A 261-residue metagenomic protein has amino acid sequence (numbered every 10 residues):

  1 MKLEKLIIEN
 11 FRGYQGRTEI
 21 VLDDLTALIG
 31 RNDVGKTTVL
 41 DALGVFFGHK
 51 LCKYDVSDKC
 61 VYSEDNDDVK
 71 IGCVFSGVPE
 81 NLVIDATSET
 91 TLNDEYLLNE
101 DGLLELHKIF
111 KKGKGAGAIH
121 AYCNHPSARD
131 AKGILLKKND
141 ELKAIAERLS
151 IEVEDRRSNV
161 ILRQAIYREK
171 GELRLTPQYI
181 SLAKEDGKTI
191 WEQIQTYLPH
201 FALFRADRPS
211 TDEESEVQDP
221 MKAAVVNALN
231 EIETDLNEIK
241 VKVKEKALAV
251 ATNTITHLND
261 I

Functional and structural regions predicted by a protein language model:
M1-G48, V56-N66: Pre-Walker A-like glycine/lysine-rich segment at the N-terminus of P-loop NTPase domains
D24, C73-G77, R205-R208: Flexible glycine-/small-residue-rich
T26, F75-P79, F110-K114: Beta-strand elements of well-folded, non-transmembrane domains
L40-G102: Conserved P-loop NTP-binding catalytic core
D55-K59, T91-N93, L175-I194: Short alpha-helical segments and helix-capping/turn motifs at coil-helix boundaries
C73-T87, V153-E185: Extended, Lys/Arg-enriched charged tracts that mediate electrostatic binding to polyanionic substrates
E100, L104-K112, N124-R148: Extended, regular secondary-structure scaffolds
Y179-G187, I194-I261: Extended helical coiled-coil dimerization/tether regions that scaffold and oligomerize large DNA-maintenance assemblies
